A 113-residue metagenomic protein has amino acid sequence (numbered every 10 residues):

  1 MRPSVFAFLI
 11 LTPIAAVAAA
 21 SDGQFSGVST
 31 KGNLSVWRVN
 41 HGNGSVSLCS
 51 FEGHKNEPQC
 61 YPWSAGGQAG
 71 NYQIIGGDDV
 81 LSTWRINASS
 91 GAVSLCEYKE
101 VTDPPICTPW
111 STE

Functional and structural regions predicted by a protein language model:
M1-S4: Positively charged n-region of N-terminal signal peptides that target proteins for export
P13-A15: N-terminal signal peptide c-region/cleavage motif recognized by signal peptidases
A20-S35: Short N-terminal segments immediately surrounding and downstream of signal-peptide cleavage
N33-H41, S82-A88: Short beta-strand motif characteristic of blades in beta-propeller domains
S45-V46, A92: Primarily extracytoplasmic ectodomains and periplasmic/lumenal surface modules that are beta-strand-rich
C49-E52, C96: Tandem-repeat architecture and repeat-register "anchor" residues
G53-Q68, T102-E113: Trp- and S/T/G-rich repeat-edge/linker motifs of beta-rich repeat architectures
Y61-Y98: Short, solvent-exposed interaction modules
